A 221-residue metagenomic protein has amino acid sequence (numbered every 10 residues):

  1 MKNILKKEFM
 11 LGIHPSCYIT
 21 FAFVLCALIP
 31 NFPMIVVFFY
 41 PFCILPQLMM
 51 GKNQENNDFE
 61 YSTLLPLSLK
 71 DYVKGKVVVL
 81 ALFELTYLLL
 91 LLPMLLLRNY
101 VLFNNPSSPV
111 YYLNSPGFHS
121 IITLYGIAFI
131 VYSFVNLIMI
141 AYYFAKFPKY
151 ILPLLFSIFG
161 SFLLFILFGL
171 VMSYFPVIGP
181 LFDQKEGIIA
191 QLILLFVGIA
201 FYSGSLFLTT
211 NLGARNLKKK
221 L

Functional and structural regions predicted by a protein language model:
M1-F59, K76-L221: Hydrophobic alpha-helical transmembrane segments of membrane proteins
Y61-T63: Juxtamembrane/interface alpha-helical elements of multi-pass membrane proteins
D71-V73: Alpha-helix N-cap/helix-start motif at helix boundaries, enriched for small hydrophobics
